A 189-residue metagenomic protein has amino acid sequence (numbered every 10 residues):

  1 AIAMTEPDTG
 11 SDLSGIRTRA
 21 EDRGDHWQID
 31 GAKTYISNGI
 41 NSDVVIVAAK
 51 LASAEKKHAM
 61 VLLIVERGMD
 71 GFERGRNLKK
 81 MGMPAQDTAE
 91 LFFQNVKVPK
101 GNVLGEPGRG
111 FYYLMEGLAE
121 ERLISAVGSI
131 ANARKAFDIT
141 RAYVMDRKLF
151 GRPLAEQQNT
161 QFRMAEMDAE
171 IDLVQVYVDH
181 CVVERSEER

Functional and structural regions predicted by a protein language model:
A1-T5: A short, Trp-centered hydrophobic/proline-enriched beta-strand micro-motif
D8-S11, Y35-N38, A52-A54, K80-D87: Short Gly/Pro-enriched turn/cap motifs at secondary-structure boundaries
D12-I16, E66, F92, V98: Structural signature of FAD isoalloxazine-binding scaffolds in flavoprotein oxidoreductases
T18-E21: A structural signal for short hydrophobic beta-strand segments in well-ordered beta-sheet cores
D30-R74: A short core secondary-structure module
F72-D172, E188: Glycine-rich beta->alpha junctions and the first turn(s) of the following alpha-helix
